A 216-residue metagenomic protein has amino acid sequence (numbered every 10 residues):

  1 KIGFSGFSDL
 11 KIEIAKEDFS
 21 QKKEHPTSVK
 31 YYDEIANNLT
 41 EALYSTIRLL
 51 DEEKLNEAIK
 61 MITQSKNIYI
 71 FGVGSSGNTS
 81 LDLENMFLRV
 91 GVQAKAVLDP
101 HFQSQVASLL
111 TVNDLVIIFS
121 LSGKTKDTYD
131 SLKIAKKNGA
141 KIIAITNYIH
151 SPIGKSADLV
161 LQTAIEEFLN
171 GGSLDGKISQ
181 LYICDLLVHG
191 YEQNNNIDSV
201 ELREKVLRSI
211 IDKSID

Functional and structural regions predicted by a protein language model:
K1-K54: HTH-adjacent hinge/linker in prokaryotic transcriptional regulators
E13, E17, M61, K205-S209: Short acidic/histidine-centered micro-motifs embedded in hydrophobic/aromatic stretches that mark compact functional
S45-R48, K60, S108: Surface-exposed charged/polar residues within alpha-helices that form helix-capping/stabilizing sites and interaction
E53-S65: Glycine-rich phosphate/diphosphate-binding loops that line cofactor/substrate pockets in enzymes
T63-Y182, L186-N195: Glycine-rich phosphate-binding loops that contact phosphosugars or nucleotide phosphates
I197-D216: A short, charged, Gly/Pro-tolerant segment at domain boundaries
